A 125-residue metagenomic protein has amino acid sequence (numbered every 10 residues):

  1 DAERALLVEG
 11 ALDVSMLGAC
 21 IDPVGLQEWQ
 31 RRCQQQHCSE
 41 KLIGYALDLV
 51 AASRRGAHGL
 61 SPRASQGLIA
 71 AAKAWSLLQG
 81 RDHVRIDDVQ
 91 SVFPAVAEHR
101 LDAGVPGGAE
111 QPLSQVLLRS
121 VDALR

Functional and structural regions predicted by a protein language model:
D1-D48: Conserved AAA+ ATPase core "coupling" helix
D13, E28-Q30, A52, A70 (+1 more regions): Short, functionally important structural connectors and interaction interfaces within domains
V24-Q36, A52-H58, L101-P106: Short hinge/gating elements
R55-R125: C-terminal engagement/docking regions of AAA+ P-loop ATPases
